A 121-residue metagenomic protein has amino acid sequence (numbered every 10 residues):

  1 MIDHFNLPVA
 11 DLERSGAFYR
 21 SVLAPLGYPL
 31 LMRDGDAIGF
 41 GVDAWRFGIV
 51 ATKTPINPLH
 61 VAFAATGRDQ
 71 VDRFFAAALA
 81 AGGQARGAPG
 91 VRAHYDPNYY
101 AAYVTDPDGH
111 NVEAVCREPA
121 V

Functional and structural regions predicted by a protein language model:
M1, T54-N57, D96: Short glycine-enriched loop/turn motifs at secondary-structure junctions
M1-G16, V61, E118-V121: N-terminal beta-strand motif that seeds the catalytic metal site of vicinal oxygen chelate
N6-R46: Core segments of cupin and vicinal oxygen chelate
L12, F63-P107: Vicinal oxygen chelate
L30-L31, G87-A88, T105-P107, C116-P119: Ligand-binding pocket scaffold of soluble enzyme catalytic domains
I38-A80: Long, continuous compositionally biased terminal/linker segments
V50, D96-P97, Y103, A114-V121: Short beta->alpha transition motifs characteristic of CBS
N111: Glycine-rich acetyl-CoA-binding "A-motif" of GNAT/NAT acetyltransferases
